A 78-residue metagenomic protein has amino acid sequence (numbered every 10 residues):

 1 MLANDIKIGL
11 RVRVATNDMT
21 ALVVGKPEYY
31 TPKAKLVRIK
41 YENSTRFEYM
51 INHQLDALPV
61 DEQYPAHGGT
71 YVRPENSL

Functional and structural regions predicted by a protein language model:
M1-R11, E75-S77: Mixed-charge, Lys/Arg-rich low-complexity intrinsically disordered regions
N4, T16, L22, K35 (+3 more regions): Intrinsic disorder/low-complexity segments
I8-R11, A15-Q54: Basic/aromatic-rich interaction segments and small domains that mediate binding to polyanionic partners
N43-L78: Intrinsically disordered, low-complexity, charged/polar segments
